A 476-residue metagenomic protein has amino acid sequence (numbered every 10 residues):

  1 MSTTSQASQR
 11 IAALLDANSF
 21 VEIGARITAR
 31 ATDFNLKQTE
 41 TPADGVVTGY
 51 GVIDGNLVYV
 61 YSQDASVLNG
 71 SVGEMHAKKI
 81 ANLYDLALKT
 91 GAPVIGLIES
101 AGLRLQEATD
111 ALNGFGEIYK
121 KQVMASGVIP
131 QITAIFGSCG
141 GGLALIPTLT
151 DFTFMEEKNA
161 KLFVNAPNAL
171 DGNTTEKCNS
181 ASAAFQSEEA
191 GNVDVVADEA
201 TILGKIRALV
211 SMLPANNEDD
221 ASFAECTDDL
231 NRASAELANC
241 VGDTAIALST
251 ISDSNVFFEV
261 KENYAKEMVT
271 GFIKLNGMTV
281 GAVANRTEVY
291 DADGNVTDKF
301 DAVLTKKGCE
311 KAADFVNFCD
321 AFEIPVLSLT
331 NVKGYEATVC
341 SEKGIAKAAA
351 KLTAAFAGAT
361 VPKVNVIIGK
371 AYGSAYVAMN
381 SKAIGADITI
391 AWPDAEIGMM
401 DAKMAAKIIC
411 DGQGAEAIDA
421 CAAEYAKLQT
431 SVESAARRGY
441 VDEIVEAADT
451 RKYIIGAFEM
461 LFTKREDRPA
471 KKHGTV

Functional and structural regions predicted by a protein language model:
M1-V476: Ligand-binding clefts of soluble mixed alpha/beta catalytic domains
